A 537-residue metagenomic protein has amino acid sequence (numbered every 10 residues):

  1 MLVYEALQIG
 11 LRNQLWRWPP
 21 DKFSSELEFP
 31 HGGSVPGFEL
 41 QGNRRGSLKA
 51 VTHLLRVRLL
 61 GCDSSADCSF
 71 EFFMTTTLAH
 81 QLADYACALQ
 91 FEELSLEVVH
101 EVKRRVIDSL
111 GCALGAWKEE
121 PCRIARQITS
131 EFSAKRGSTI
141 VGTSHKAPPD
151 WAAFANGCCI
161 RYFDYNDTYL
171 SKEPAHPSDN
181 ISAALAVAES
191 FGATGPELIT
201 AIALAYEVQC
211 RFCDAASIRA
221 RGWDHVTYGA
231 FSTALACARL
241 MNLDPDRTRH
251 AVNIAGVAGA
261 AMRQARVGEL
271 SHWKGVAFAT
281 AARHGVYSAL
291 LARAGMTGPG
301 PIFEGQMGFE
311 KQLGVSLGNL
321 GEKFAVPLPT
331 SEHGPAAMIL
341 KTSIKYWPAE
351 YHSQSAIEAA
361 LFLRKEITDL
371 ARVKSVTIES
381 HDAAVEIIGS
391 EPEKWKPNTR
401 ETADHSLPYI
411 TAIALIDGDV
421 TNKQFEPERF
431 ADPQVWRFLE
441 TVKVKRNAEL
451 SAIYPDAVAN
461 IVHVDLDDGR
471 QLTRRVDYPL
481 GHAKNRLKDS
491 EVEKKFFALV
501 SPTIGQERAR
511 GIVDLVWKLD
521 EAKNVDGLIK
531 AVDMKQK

Functional and structural regions predicted by a protein language model:
Y4-I9, D21, S25: Residues flanking N-terminal targeting/processing segments that define the start of mature chains
E5, G32, D63-A66: Short hydrophobic alpha-helical segments enriched in small aliphatic residues
W16-W18: Tryptophan (W) side chains
D67-P174, L270-H284, L290-K537: Terminal-appendage/accessory-domain detector
F154-G195, V208: Function-dense linear segments that define catalytic or interfacial modules in macromolecule-processing proteins
S178-A186, Y228, S232-A236, S355-E358 (+1 more regions): Short amphipathic alpha-helical face segments that pack within enzyme cores and frequently flank/anchor catalytic
A188-Y287, P301-I302, Q306: Glycine-rich, mobile lid/loop segments that gate access to catalytic sites or pores
